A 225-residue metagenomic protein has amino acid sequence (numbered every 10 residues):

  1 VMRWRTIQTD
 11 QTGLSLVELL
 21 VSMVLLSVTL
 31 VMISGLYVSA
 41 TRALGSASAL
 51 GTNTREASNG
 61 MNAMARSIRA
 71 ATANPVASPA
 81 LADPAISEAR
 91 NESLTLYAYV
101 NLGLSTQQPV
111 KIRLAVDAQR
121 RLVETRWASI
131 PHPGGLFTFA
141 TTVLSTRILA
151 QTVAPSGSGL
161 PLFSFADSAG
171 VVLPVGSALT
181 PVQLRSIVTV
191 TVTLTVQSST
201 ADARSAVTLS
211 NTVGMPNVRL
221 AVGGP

Functional and structural regions predicted by a protein language model:
M2-A73, G224-P225: Aliphatic-rich helix starts adjacent to a transmembrane/signal segment
R3-W4, T52, T146, T152-P225: Short linear sequence signals and composition-biased patches located at protein termini or domain-edge surfaces
Q11, E88-A89, I187: A generic fold-level signal
A47, P79-A80: Short, surface-exposed loop/turn segments at secondary-structure junctions
N53, N59, A63-P79, S105 (+3 more regions): Extracytoplasmic low-complexity repetitive segments enriched in small/polar residues
A71-A73, L81-L96: Short N-terminal edge-element motif at the start of the domain
A80, T106-V110, V207: Residues that act as N-cap/strand-start positions at coil-to-secondary-structure junctions
E88-P174: Type IV pilin-like appendage domain
